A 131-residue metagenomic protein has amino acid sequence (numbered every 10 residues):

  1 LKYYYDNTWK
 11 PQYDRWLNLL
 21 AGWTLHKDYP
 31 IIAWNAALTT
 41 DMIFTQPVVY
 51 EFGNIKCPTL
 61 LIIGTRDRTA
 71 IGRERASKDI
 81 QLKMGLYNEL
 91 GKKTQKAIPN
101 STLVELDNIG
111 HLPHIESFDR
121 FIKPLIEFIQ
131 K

Functional and structural regions predicted by a protein language model:
L1-K10, L19-T24, A36-I43: Helix-loop "lid/cap" segments that line or gate small-molecule binding pockets
Y5-D6, L25, P99, Q130: Residues at helix-coil transition
N7-D14, K131: Surface-exposed helix-capping loop/turn segments at secondary-structure junctions
T8, T59, T102-L103: Secondary-structure boundary/capping signal
Q12-L19, P30-I31, K93: Exposed alpha-helical structural elements
L25-K96: Conserved serine/cysteine hydrolase catalytic core
N88-K131: Catalytic active-site module of serine/aspartate enzymes centered on a nucleophile-bearing elbow/loop
